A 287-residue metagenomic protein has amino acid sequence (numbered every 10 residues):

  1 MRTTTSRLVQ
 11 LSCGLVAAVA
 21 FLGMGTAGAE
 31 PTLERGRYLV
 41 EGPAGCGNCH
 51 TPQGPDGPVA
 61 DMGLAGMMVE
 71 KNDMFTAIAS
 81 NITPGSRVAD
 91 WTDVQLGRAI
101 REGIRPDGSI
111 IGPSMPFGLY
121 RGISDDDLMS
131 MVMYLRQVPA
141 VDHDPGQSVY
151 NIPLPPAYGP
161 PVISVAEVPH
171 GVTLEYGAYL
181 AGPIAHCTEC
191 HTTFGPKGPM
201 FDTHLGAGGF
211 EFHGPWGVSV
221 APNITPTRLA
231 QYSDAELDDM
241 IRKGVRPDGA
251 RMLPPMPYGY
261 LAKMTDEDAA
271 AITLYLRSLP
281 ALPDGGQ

Functional and structural regions predicted by a protein language model:
R2-L15: Bacterial N-terminal signal peptides that target proteins for export
C13, V19-A27: C-terminal segment of classical bacterial N-terminal signal peptides
G25-G42, P155-P183: Electrostatic cytochrome c docking/interface patches
G36, P43-Q53, M131, G177-L180 (+4 more regions): The canonical Cys-X-X-Cys-His
A44, G66-G97, G118-L128, H204-M240 (+1 more regions): Electron-transfer interface patches adjacent to heme c in soluble/periplasmic c-type cytochromes and di-/multiheme
D142-L154: Extended, well-folded interaction surfaces typified by the phenylalanyl-tRNA synthetase beta subunit core
G195-P199: Small-residue-rich helix-loop
Q231-S233, D239-G286: C-terminal functional regions that serve as terminal interaction/effector modules
